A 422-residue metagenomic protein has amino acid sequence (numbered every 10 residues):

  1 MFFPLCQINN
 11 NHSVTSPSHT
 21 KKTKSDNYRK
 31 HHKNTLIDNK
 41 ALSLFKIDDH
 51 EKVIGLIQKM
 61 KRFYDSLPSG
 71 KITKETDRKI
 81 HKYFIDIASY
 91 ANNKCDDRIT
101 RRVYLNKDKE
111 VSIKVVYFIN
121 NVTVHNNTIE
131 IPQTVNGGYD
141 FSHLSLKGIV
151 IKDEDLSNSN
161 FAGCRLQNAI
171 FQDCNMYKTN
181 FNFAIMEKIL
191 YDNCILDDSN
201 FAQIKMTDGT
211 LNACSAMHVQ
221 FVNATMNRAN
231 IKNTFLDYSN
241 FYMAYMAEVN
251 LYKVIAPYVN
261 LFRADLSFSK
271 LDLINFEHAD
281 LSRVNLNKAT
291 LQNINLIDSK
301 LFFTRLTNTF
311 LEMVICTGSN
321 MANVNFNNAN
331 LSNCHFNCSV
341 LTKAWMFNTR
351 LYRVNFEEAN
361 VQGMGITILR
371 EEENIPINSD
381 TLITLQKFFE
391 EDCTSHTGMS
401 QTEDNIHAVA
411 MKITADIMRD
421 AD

Functional and structural regions predicted by a protein language model:
M1-H31, R419-D422: Non-Sec secretion/translocation targeting segments of pathogen effectors
F2-I8, V14, Y28, L36-I37 (+4 more regions): Hydrophobic/aromatic hotspots within intrinsically disordered, low-complexity regions
K21-K24, R29-K33, K71, R78-K82: Polybasic, lysine/arginine-rich low-complexity segments
L42, I54-P68, D77-N92, I119 (+4 more regions): Residue-level detector of alpha-helical secondary structure
I47, L67-K74, T397: Charged, low-complexity interaction regions
K74, C95, V103-Y104: Coupling/switch/interface segments within P-loop NTPase motor domains and analogous charged loops in nucleic-acid
T100, L105, K109, V116-M418: Tandem repeat scaffolds
